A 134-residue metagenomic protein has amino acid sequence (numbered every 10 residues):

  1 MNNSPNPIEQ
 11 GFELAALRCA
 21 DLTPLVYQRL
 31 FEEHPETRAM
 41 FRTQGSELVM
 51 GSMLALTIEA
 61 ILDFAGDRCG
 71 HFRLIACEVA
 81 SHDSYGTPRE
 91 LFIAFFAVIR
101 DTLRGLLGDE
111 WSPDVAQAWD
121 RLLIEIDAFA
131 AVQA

Functional and structural regions predicted by a protein language model:
M1-A134: Globin-like tetrapyrrole-binding proteins
